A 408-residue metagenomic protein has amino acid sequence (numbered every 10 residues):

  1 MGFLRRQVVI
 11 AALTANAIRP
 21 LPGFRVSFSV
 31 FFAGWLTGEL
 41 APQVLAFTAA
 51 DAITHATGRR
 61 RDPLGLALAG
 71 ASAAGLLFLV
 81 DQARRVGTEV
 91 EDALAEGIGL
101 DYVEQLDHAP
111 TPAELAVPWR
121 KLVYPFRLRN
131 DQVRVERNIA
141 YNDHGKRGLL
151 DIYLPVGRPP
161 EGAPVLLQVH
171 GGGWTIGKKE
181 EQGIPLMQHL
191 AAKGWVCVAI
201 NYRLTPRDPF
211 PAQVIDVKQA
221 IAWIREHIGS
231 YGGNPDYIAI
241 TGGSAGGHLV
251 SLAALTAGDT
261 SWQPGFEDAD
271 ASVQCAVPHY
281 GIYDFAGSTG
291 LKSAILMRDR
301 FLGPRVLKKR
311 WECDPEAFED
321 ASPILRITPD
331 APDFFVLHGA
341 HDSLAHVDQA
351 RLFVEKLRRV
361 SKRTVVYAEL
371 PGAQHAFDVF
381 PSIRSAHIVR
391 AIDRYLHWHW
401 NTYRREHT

Functional and structural regions predicted by a protein language model:
M1-T408: Alpha/beta-hydrolase superfamily serine-hydrolase fold, recognizing
